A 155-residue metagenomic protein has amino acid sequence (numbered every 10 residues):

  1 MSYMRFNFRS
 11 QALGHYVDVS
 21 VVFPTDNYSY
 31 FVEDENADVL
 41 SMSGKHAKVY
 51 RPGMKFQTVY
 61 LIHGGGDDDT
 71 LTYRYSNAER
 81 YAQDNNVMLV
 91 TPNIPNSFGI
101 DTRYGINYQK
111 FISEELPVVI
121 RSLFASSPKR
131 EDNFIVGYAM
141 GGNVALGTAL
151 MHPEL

Functional and structural regions predicted by a protein language model:
M1-L155: Non-catalytic cap/lid and distal C-terminal segments of serine-dependent acyl enzymes
